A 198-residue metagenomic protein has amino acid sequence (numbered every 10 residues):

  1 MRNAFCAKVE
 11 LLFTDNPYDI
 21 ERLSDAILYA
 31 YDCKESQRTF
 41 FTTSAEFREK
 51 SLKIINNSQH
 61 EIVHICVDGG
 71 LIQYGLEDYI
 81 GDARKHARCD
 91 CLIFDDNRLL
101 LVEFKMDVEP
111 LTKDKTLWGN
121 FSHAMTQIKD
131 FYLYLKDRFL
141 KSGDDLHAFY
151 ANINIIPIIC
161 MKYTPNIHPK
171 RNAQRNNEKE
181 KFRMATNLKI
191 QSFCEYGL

Functional and structural regions predicted by a protein language model:
M1-R84: Basic, amphipathic N-terminal segments that precede the first structured/catalytic domain
S24-I27, V108, G197: Residue-level detector of flexible, active-site-proximal loop/helix-junction positions within diverse enzyme catalytic
I80-A83, D107-P110, T164-K170: Short acidic, S/G/P-rich loop/turn micro-motifs used as interaction or catalytic elements
K85-I93, A124: Catalytic centers of nucleases
C91-I93, R98-P110: Conserved catalytic cores of phosphodiester-cleaving nucleases, focusing on short active-site segments
K115-C160: Catalytic cores of nucleic-acid endonucleases
N152, I156-L198: Short, low-complexity, polybasic intrinsically disordered segments
